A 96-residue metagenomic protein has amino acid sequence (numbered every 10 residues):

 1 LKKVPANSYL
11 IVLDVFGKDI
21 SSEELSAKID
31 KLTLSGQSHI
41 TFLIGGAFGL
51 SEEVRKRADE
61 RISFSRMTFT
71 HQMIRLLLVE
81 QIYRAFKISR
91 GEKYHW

Functional and structural regions predicted by a protein language model:
L1, P5, E23, K28 (+4 more regions): Structured catalytic/translocation cores of nucleotide/phosphate-coupled proteins
L1-I40: S-adenosyl-L-methionine/SAH cofactor-binding core of RNA-modifying enzymes
G17, F48-L50: Conserved nucleotide-binding/hydrolysis micro-motifs of P-loop NTPases
I40-F42, E60: Generic beta-strand structural signal
G45: Rossmann-fold NAD(P)-binding glycine/threonine-rich loop
E52-W96: Structured adenosyl-cofactor binding patch, chiefly the S-adenosyl-L-methionine
